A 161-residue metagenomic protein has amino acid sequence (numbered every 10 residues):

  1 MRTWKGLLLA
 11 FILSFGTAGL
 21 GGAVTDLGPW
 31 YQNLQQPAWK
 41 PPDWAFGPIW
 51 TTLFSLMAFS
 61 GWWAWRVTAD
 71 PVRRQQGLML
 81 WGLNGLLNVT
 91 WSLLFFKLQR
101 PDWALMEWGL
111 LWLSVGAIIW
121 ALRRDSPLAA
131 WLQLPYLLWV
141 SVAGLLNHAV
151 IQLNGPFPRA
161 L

Functional and structural regions predicted by a protein language model:
M1-F11: N-terminal membrane topogenic signal
S14-P29: Alpha-helical transmembrane segments of multi-pass membrane proteins
L27-W39, G155-A160: Membrane-interface helix termini and inter-helical loops of multi-pass transporters
Q36-I49: Short aromatic-rich membrane-water interface segments that cap or initiate transmembrane helices in multi-pass membrane
S55, F59-S92: Helix-adjacent hinge/juxtasegments
W91-W103: Membrane-interface helix caps and helix-loop-helix hairpins in membrane proteins
W120-L138: Interfacial loop-to-transmembrane junctions
L145-L161: Juxtamembrane boundary at the C-terminal end of a transmembrane helix
